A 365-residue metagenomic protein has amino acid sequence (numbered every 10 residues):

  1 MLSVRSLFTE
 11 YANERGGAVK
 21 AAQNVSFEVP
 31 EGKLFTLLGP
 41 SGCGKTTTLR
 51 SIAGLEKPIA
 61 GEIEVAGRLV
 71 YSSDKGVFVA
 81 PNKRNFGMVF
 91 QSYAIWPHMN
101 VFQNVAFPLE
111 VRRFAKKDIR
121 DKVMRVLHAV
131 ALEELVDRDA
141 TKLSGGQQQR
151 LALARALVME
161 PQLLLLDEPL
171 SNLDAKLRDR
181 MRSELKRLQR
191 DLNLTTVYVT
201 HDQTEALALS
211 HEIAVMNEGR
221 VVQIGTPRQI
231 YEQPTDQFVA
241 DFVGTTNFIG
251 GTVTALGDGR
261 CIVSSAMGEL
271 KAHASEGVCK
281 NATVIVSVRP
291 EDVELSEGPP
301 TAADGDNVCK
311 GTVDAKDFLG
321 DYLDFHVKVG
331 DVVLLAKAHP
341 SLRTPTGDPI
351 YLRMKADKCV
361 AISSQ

Functional and structural regions predicted by a protein language model:
S3, E28, E64, Y351-R353: ABC ATPase nucleotide-binding domain
T9, N24-V29: Conserved A-loop
L38-P40: The feature captures the beta-strand-to-loop junction immediately N-terminal to the Walker
A53: Helix-to-loop junction immediately C-terminal to a conserved catalytic motif
G61-S73: Conserved ABC transporter NBD signature motif
R84-G87, Q91, I95-F238: ABC ATPase nucleotide-binding domains
E232, R260, A266-D314, S341-Q365: Glycine/charge-rich catalytic "coupling/switch" loops of P-loop NTPases
